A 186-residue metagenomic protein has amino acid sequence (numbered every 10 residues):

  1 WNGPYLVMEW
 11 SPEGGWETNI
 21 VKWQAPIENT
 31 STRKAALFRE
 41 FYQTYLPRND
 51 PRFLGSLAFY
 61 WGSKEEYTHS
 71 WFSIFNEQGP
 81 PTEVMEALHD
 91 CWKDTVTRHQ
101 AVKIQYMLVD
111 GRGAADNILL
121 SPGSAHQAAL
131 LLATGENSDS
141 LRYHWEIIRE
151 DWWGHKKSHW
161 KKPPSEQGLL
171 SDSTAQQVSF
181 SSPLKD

Functional and structural regions predicted by a protein language model:
W1-W160: Substrate-binding clefts and catalytic carboxylate motifs of secreted carbohydrate-active enzymes
H144-P183: Exoplasmic/lumenal beta-rich domain surfaces
